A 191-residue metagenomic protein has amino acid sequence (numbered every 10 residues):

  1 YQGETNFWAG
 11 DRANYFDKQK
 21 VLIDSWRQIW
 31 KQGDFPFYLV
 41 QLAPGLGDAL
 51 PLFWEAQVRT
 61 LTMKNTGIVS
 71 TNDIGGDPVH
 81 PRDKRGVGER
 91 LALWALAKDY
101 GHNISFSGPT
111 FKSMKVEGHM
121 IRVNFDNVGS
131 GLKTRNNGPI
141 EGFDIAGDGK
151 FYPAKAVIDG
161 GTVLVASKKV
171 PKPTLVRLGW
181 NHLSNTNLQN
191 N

Functional and structural regions predicted by a protein language model:
Y1-N191: Cell-envelope and extracellular/periplasmic
